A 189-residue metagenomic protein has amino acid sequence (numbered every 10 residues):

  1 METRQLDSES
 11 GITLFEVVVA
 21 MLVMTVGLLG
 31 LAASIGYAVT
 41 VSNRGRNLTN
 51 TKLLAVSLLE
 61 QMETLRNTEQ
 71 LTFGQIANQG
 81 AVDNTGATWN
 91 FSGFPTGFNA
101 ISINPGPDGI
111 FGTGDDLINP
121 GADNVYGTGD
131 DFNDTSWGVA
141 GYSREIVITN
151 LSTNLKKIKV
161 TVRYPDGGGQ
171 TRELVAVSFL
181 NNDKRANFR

Functional and structural regions predicted by a protein language model:
M1-I12: N-terminal leader/signal peptides at the extreme start of proteins
R4, A20-V23, T171: Exposed boundary/loop context
S10-V56: Aliphatic-rich helix starts adjacent to a transmembrane/signal segment
T49, L53-R189: Low-complexity, Gly/Pro-rich coil/beta segments used as flexible assembly/activation regions
